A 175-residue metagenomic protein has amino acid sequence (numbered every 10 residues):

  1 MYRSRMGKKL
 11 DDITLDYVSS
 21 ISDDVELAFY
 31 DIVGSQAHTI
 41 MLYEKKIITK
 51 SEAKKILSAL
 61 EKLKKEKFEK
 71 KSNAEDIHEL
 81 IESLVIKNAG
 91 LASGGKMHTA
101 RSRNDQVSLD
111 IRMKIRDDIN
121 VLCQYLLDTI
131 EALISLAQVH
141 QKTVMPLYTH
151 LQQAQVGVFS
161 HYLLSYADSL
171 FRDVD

Functional and structural regions predicted by a protein language model:
M1-D175: A helix-coil-helix interface module used to build multimeric assemblies and to scaffold catalytic/cofactor sites
